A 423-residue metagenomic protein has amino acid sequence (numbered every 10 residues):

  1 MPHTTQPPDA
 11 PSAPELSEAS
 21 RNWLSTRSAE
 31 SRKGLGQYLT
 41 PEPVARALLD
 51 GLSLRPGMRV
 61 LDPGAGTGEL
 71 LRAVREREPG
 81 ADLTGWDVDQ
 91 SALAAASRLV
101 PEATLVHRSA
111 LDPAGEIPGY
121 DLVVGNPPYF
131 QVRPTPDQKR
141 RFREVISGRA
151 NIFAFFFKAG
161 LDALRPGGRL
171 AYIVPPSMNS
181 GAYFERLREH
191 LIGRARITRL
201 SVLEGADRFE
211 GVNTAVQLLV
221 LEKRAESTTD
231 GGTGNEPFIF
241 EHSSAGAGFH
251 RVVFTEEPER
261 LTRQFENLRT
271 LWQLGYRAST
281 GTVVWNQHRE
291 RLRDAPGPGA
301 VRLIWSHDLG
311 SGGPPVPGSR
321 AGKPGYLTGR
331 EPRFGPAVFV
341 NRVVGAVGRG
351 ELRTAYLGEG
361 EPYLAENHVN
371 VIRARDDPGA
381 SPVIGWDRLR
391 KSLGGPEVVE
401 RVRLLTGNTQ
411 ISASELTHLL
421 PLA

Functional and structural regions predicted by a protein language model:
M1-L54: S-adenosyl-L-methionine
A29-G34, F142-R143, E366-R375: Glycine- and acidic
K33-G34, T40-A47, G64-R72, E78-G80 (+3 more regions): Signature of N6-adenine DNA methyltransferases within the class I
G57-G64: Conserved class I S-adenosyl-L-methionine
E266-A423: Polybasic, glycine- and aromatic-enriched phosphate-binding surface used to engage nucleic acids
